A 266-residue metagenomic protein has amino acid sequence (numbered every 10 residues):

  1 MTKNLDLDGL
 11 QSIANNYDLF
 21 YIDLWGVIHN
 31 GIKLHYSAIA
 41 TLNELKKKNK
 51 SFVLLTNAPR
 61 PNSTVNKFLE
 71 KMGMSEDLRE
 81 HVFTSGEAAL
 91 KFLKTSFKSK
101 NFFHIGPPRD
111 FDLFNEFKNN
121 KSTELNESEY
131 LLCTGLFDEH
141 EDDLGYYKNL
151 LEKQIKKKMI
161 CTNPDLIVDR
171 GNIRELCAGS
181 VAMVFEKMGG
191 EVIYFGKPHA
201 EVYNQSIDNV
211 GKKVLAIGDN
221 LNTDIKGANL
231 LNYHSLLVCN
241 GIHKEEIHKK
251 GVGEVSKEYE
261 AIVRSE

Functional and structural regions predicted by a protein language model:
T2-K47, K67-F83, L90-E266: Asp-based, Mg2+/Mn2+-dependent phosphohydrolase catalytic module
S51: N-terminal phosphate-binding loop and flanking beta/alpha elements of the actin-like ATPase fold
A58-N62: Canonical radical SAM enzyme core domain
